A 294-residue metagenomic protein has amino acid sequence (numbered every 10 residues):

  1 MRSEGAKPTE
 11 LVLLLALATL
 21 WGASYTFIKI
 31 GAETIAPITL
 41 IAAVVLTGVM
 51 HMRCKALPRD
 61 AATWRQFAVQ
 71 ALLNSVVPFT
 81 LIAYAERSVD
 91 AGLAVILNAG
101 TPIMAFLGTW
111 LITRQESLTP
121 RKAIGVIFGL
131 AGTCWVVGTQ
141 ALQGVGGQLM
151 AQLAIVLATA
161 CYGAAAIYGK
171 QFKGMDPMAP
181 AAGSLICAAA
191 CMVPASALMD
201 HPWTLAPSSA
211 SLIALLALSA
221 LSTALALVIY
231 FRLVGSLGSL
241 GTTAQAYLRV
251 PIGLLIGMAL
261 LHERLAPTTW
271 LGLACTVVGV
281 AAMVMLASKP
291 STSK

Functional and structural regions predicted by a protein language model:
A6-L11, E33-A42, R59-R65, A123 (+3 more regions): Juxtamembrane helix-entry segments on the extracytoplasmic side of multipass membrane proteins
T19-I28, M50-N98, A131-W135, S219-L237: Specific transmembrane alpha-helical segments of multi-pass solute transporters/efflux pumps, especially DMT/EamA
T19-T47, Y84, D90-G92, A164-A188 (+1 more regions): Juxtamembrane helix-loop-helix junctions in multi-pass membrane proteins
G31, L40, A85, L111-R114 (+4 more regions): Hydrophobic/aromatic residues within transmembrane alpha-helices of multi-pass small-molecule transporters
I41-A43, S75, F79, A94-G100 (+2 more regions): Helix-helix packing/entry segments at the starts of transmembrane helices
L46-G48, A68, L107-G108, P120-Q140 (+4 more regions): Hydrophobic transmembrane alpha-helices of multi-pass small-molecule transport proteins
A62-L72, S117-G129, Q152, M175-L185: Cytoplasmic-side transmembrane-helix entry/capping segments in multi-pass membrane proteins
A105-L107, L111-I112, V136, Q143-D200 (+2 more regions): Transmembrane alpha-helical segments that form core, pore/gating elements of small-molecule transporters/exporters
